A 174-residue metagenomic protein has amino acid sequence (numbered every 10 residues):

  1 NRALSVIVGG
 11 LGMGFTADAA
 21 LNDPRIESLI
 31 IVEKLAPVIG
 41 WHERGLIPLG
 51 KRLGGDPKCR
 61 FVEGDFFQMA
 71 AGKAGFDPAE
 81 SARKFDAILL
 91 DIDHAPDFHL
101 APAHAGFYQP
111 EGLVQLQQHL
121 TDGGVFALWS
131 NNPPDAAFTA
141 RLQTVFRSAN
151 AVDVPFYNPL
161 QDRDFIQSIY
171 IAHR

Functional and structural regions predicted by a protein language model:
N1-D122, P134, A140, V145 (+3 more regions): The AdoMet/dcAdoMet-binding core of the Class I SAM-like
G123-S130: Conserved beta-strand signature within the Rossmann-like core of class I S-adenosyl-L-methionine
N158-I166: Conserved Class I S-adenosyl-L-methionine
Y170-R174: C-terminal lobe and adjacent flexible extensions of AdoMet/dcAdoMet transferase-like proteins
